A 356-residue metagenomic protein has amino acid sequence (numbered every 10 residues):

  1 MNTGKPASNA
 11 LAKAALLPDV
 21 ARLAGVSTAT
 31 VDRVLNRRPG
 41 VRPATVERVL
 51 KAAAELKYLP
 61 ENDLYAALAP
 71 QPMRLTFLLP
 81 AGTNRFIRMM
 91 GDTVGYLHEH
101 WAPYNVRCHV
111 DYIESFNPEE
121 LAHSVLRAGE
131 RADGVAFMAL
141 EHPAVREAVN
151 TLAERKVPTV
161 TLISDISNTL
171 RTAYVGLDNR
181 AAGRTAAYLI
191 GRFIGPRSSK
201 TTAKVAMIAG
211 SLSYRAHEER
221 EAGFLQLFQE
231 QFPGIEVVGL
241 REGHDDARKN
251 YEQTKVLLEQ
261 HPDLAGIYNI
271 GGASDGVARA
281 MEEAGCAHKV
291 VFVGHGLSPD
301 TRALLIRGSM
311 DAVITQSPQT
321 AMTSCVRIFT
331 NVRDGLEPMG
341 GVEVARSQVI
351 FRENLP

Functional and structural regions predicted by a protein language model:
M1-Y65: N-terminal helix-turn-helix DNA-binding module of bacterial transcription factors
P60-H123: Amphipathic helical "hinge" segments at domain boundaries
P80-I87, H109-E120, E141, G176-R184 (+5 more regions): Hinge/beta->alpha junction and helix N-cap segments in small-molecule ligand-binding domains
A122, L126, I190-F193, M207 (+9 more regions): Non-catalytic structural scaffold of enzyme domains
G134-V135, A139-A153, F224, G239-P299: Hydrophobic alpha-helical
A144-A181, S298-I306: Flexible loop/hinge segments that line or gate small-molecule binding clefts
Y174-T202, N250-Y251, L297, T301 (+1 more regions): Hydrophobic alpha-helical segments within soluble ligand-binding/sensing domains
L212, F228, S317-P356: Hinge/cleft segment of the Venus flytrap/periplasmic-binding protein
